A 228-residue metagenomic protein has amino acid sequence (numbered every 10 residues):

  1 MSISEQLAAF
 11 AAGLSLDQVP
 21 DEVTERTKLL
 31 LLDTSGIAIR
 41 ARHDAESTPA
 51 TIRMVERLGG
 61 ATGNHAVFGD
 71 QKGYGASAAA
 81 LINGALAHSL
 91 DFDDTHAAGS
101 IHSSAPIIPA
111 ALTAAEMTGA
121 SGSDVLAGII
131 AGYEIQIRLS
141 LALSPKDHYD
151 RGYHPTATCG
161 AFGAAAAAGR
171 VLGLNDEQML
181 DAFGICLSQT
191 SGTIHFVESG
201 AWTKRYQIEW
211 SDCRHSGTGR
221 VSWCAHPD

Functional and structural regions predicted by a protein language model:
M1-D228: N-terminal core-entry segment
